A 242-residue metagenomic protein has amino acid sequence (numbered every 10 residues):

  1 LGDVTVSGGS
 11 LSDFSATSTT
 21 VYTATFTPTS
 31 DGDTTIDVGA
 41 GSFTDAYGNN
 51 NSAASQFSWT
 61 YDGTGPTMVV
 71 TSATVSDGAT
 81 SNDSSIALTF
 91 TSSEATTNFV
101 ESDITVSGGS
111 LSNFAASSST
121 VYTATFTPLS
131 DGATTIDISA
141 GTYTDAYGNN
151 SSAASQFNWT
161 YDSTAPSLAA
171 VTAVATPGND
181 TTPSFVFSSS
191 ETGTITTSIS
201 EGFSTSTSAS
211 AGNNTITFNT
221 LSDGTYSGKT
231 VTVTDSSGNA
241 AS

Functional and structural regions predicted by a protein language model:
L1-S242: Non-catalytic beta-sheet/beta-sandwich ligand-binding modules that flank or precede catalytic cores
